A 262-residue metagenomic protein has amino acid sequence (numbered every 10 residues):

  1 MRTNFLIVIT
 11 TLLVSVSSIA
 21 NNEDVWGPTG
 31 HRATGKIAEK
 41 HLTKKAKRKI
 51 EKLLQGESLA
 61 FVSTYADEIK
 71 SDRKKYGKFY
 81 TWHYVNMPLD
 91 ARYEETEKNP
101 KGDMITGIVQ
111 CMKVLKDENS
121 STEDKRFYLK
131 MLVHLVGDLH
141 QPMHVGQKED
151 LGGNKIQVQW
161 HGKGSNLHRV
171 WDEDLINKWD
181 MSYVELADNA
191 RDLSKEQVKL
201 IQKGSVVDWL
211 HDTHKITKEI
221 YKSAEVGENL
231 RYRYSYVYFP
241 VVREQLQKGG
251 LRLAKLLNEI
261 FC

Functional and structural regions predicted by a protein language model:
M1-V25, C262: Bacterial Sec-dependent N-terminal signal peptides
N21-L135, Q147-C262: N-terminal, motif-rich segments that launch catalysis or mediate targeting to/interaction with membranes, typified by
M143-H144: Transmembrane alpha-helix/helix-exit interface in multi-pass inner-membrane proteins
